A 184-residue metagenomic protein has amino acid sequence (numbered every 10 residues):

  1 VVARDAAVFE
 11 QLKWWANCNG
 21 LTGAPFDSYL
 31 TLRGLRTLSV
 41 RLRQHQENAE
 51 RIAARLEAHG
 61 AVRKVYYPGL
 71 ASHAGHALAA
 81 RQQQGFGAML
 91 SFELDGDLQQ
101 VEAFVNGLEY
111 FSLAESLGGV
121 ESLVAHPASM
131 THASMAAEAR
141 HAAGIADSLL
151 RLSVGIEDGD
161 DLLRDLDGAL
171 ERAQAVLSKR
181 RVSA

Functional and structural regions predicted by a protein language model:
V1-M89, E93-L123: Active-site C-terminal subdomain of aminotransferase-like
R41, N106, S122-A184: PLP-dependent enzyme catalytic core of the Aspartate aminotransferase-like
